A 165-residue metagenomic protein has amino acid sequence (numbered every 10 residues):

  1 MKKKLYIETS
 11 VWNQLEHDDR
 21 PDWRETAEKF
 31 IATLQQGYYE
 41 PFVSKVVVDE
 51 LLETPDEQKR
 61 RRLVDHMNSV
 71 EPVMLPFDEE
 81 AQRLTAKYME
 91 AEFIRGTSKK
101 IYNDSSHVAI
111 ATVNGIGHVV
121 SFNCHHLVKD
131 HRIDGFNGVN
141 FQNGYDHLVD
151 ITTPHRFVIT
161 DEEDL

Functional and structural regions predicted by a protein language model:
M1-V43, L52-D65, E90-S98, I133-F136 (+1 more regions): Short, well-structured N-terminal submotif of metal-dependent ribonuclease cores
K2-K4, D18-D19, N114-L165: Acidic, PIN/NYN-like endoribonuclease modules and their adjacent C-terminal/linker elements
T9, K45, F122-C124: Short secondary-structure boundary segments
K45, D78, P154-H155: Residues at the C-termini of beta-strands that transition into short coil/loop
V47-E50, E80-Q82: Short, catalytically relevant binding-site loops at active-site mouths
D65-H66, Q142: An acidic/histidine-cluster motif and surrounding catalytic segment that typifies divalent-metal-assisted enzyme active
P72-I133: Active-site neighborhoods of divalent-metal-dependent phosphate/nucleic-acid chemistry enzymes
